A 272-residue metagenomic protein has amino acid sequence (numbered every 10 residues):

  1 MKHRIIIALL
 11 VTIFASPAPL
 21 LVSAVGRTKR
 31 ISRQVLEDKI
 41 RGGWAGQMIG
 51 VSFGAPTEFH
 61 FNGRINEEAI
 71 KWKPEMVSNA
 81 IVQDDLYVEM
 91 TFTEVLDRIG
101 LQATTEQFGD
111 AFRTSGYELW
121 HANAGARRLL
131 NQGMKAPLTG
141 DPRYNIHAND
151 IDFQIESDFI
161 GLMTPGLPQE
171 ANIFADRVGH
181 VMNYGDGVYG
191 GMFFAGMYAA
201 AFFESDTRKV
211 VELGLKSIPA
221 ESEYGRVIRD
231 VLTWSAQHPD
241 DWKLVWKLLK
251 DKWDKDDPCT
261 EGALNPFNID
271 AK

Functional and structural regions predicted by a protein language model:
M1-I7: Bacterial N-terminal signal peptides that target proteins for export
A8-A18: Bacterial N-terminal signal peptides
A18-G26: Signal peptide processing junction and immediate N-terminal pro/mature segment of secreted/exported proteins
I31, L36, D141-A148, L162-L167 (+2 more regions): Accessory "access/gating" subregions that flank catalytic or transport cores
I31-G54: Mature N-terminal segment immediately following signal peptide/propeptide cleavage in secreted/periplasmic
A55-M90, T105-W120: Active-site-surrounding "flap" and adjacent substrate/cofactor-binding loops of secreted or lumenal enzymes, prototyped
T57-W72, A124-L138, M163-F174, K243-L248: Active-site-adjacent bridging/hinge elements
G100-E156, I160-M163: Extracytoplasmic mature domains of secreted/periplasmic and thylakoid-lumen proteins
